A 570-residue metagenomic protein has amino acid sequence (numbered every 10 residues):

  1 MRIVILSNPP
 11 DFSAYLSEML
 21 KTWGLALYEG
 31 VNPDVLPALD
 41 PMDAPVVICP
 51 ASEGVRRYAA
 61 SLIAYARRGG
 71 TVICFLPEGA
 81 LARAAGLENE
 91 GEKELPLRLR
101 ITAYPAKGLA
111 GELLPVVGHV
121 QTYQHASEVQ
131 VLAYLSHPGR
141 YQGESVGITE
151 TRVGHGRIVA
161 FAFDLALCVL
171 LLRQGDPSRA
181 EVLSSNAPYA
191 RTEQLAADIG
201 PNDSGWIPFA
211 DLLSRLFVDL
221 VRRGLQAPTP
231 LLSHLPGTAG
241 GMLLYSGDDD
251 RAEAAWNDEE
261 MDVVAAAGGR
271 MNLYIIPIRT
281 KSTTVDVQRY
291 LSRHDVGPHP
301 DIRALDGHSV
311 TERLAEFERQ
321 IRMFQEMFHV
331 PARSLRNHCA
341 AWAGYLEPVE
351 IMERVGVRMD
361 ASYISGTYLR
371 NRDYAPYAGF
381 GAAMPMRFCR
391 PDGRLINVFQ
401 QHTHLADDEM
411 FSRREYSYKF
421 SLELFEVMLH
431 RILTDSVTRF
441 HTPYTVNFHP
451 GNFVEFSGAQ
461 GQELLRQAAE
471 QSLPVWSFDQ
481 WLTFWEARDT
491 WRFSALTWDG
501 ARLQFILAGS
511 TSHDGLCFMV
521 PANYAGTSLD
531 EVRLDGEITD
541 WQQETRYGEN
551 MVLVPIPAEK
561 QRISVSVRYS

Functional and structural regions predicted by a protein language model:
R2-A84, H308: Helical hinge/lid and interdomain linker segments adjacent to catalytic or ligand-binding clefts that mediate domain
R2-I3, A14-A26, R67, T71 (+2 more regions): A glycine-centered loop/beta-turn motif at secondary-structure junctions
V31, F217-G237, E423-S510, Y524: C-terminal domain-boundary segment and adjacent tail
E53-H125, P138: A glycine-rich, often tryptophan-bearing local segment used as a flexible ligand/cofactor-contacting loop or short
A85, G240-L243, E253-A255, M261-P348 (+4 more regions): Metal-dependent polysaccharide deacetylase catalytic core of the NodB/CE4 family, i.e., the active-site-bearing domain
K93-H119, Y123-H125, T151, D295 (+1 more regions): Active-site-adjacent pocket scaffolds in enzyme catalytic domains
F163, L195-N202, G247-D249, V355 (+1 more regions): Catalytic grooves of carbohydrate-active enzymes
D514, T545-S570: C-terminal beta-strand-rich structural cap/linker in extracellular carbohydrate-active enzymes
